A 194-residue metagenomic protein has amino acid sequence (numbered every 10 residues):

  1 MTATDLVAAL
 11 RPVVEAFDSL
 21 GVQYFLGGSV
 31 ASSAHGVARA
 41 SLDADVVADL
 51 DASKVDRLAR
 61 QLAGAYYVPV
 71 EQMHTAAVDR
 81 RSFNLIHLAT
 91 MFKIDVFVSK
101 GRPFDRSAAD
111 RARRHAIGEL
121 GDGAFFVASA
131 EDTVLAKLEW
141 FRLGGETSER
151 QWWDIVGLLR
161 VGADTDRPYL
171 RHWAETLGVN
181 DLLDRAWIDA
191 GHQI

Functional and structural regions predicted by a protein language model:
M1-I194: Compositionally biased terminal segments of proteins
